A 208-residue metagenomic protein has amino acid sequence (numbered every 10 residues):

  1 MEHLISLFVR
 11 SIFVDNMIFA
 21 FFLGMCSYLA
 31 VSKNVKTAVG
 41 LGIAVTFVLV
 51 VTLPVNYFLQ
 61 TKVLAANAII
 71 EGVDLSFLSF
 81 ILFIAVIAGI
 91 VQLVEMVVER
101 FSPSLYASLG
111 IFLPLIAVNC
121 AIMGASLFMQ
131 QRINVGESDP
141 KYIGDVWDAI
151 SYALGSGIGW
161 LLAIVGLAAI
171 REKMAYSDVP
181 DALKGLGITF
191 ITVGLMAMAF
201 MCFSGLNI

Functional and structural regions predicted by a protein language model:
S6-F19, V73-I87, I150-A163: Structural signature of hydrophobic alpha-helical transmembrane segments
S6-F47: Juxtamembrane transmembrane-helix termini in multi-pass membrane transport proteins
F22-A30, E95-F101, F112-L113, C120-D139: Generic transmembrane alpha-helix signature in multi-pass membrane proteins, especially transporters/channels
L23-S27, V45-V51, I84-L93, V118-A125 (+2 more regions): Hydrophobic core segments of alpha-helical transmembrane domains in multi-pass membrane transport and ion-translocation
L23-T37, V91-L105, L167-D178: C-terminal ends of transmembrane helices
T37-F47, L78-F83, L105-I116, A182-I188: Cytoplasmic-side transmembrane-helix entry/capping segments in multi-pass membrane proteins
T61-L109: Ordered, amphipathic secondary-structure segments that act as subunit-interaction surfaces in large macromolecular
E172-F190: Interfacial loop-to-transmembrane junctions
